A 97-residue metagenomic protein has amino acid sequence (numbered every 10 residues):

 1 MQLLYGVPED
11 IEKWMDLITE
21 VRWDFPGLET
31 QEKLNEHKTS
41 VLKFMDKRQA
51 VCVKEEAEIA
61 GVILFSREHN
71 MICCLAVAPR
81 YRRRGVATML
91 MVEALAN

Functional and structural regions predicted by a protein language model:
M1-E9: Conserved N-terminal entry element of GNAT/NAT acetyltransferase domains
P8, D16-C74: Acetyl-CoA-dependent GNAT
K13: Charged catalytic carboxylate motif
E68, A96-N97: Acyl-donor-binding surface of acyltransferase catalytic domains
I72-R83: A short, internal acetyl-CoA/4′-phosphopantetheine-binding micro-motif in the GNAT/acyltransferase core
R83-A96: Conserved acetyl-CoA-binding loop-helix of GNAT-fold acetyltransferases
